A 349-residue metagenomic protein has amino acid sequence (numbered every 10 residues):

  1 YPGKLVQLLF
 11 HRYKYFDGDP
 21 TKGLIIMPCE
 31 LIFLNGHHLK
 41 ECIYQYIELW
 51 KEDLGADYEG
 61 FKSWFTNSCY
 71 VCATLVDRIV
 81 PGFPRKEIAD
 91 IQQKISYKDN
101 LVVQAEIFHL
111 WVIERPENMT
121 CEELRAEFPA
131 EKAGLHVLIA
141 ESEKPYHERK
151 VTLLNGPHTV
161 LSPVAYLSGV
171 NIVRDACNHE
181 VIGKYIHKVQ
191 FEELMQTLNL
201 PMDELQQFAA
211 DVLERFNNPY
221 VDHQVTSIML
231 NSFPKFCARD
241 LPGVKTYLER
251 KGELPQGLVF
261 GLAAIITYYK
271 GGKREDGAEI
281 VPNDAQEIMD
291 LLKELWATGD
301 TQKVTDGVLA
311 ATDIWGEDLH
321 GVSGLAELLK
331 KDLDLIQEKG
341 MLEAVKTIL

Functional and structural regions predicted by a protein language model:
Y1-L349: Substrate/ligand-engaging "lid" and interaction regions
